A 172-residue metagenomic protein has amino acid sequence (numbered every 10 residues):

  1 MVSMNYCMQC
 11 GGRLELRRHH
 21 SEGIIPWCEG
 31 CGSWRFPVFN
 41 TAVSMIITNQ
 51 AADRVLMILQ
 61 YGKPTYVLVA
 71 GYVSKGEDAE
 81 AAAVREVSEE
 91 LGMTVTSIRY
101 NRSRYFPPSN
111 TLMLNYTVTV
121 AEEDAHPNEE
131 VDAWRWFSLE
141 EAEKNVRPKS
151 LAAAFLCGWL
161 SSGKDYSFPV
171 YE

Functional and structural regions predicted by a protein language model:
V2, G23, N40, Q50 (+2 more regions): A generic fold-level signal
V2-M45: Acidic, metal-coordinating catalytic segment for phosphate/diphosphate chemistry, firing primarily on the Nudix
H19, Q50, Q60, Y105-P107: Short polar/acidic secondary-structure junctions
W27, V67, N115-T117: Conserved beta-strand segments that form the floor/walls of ligand-binding pockets within enzyme and binding domains
S44-I46, R54-L56, N115-T117: Residues embedded in well-ordered beta-strands
T48-E89: Conserved Nudix-box catalytic region and its N-terminal flanking loop in Nudix hydrolases and closely related
V73-F155, V170-E172: Unchanged
L160-S161: Eukaryotic intrinsically disordered, low-complexity segments enriched for acidic and Ser/Thr/Pro residues that serve as
